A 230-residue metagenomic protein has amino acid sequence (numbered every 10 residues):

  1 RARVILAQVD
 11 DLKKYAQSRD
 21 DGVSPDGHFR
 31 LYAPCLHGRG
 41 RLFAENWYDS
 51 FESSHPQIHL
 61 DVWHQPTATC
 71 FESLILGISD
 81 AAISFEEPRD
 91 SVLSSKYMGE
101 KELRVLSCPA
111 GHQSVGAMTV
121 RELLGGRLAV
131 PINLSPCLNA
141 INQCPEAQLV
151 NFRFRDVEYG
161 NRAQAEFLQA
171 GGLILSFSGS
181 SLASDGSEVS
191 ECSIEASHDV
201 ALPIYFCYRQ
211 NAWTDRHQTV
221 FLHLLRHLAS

Functional and structural regions predicted by a protein language model:
A7-Y32, E52, S91-S94: Short helix-loop hinge/linker segments at domain boundaries
V23-S54, W63, A68-E72: N-terminal winged-helix
R41-L42, G125-V150, T214-D215: Secondary-structure junction motif
N46-S50, T67-S107: Short beta-strand-centered segments that line the small-molecule binding cleft or hinge of alpha/beta clamshell
I58-P66, F85, V150-A163: Short beta-strand-to-loop elements that line the ligand-binding cleft of bilobed periplasmic-binding protein-like
E86-V92, N161-S193, S197-H198: A ligand-binding cleft/hinge motif common to bilobed small-molecule-binding domains
S94-L103, S107-I132: Flexible hinge/capping segments at coil-to-helix
S193-S230: A late-sequence structural motif
